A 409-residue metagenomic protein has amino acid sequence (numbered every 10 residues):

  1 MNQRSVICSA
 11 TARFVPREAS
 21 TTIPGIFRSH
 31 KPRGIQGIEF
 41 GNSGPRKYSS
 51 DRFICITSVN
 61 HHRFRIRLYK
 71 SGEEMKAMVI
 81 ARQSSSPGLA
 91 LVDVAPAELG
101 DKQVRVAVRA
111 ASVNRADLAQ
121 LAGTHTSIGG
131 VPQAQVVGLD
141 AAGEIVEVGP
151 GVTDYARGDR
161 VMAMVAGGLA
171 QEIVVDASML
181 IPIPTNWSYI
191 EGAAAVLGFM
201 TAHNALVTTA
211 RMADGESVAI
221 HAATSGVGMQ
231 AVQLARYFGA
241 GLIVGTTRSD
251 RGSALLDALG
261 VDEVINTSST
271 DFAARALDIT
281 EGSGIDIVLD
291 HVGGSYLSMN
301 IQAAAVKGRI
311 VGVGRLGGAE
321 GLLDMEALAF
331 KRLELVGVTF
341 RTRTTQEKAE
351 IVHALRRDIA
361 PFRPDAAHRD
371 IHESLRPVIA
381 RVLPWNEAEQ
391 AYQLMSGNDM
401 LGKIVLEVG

Functional and structural regions predicted by a protein language model:
N2-R13, R17-T22, R28-S29, R33 (+2 more regions): Low-acidity, Ser/Thr- and Arg-rich intrinsically disordered low-complexity segments
G72, E347-G409: C-terminal hydrophobic helical "lid"/dimerization subdomain of Rossmann-like NAD(P)H-dependent oxidoreductases
S85-P87, V94-A142: N-terminal glycine-rich beta->alpha transition that marks the start or flank of a dinucleotide-binding site
A142-V165: A glycine-/small-residue-rich N-terminal strand-loop-strand element that serves as the cofactor-binding glycine loop
N186-S188, R211-S217, G282-S283: Short helix-loop-beta connector
A193-S269: Mid-domain Rossmann-like dinucleotide-binding core that forms the NAD(H)/NADP(H) cofactor-binding site
D257-V336: Glycine-rich cofactor phosphate-binding loops and adjacent beta1-alpha1 units of small-molecule cofactor enzyme domains
V306-V313, L323-L375: Rossmann-fold dehydrogenase core element
